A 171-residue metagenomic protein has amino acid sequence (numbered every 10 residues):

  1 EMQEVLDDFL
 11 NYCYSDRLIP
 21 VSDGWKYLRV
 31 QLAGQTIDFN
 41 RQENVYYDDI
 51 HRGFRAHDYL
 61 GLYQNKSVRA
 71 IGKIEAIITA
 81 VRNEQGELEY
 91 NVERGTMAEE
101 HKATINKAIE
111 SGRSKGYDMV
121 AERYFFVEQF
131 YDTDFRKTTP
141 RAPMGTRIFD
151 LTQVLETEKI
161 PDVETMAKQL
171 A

Functional and structural regions predicted by a protein language model:
E1-A171: Charged, terminal alpha-helix-loop-beta segments that serve as non-catalytic nucleic-acid engagement and/or assembly
